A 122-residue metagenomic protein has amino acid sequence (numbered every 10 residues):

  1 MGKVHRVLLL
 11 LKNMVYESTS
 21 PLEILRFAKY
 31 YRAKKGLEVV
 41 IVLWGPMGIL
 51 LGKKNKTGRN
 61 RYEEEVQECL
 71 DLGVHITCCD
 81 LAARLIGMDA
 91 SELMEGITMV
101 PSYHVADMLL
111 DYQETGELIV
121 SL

Functional and structural regions predicted by a protein language model:
H5-L22, L50-T57: Short, glycine-rich nucleotide/cofactor-binding loops
S20-G36: Histidine-anchored nucleotide/phosphate-binding helix
E38-G45, V74-D80: Short internal beta-strands
G48-L51, L85-I86: Short, active-site-adjacent cap segments at secondary-structure transitions
T57-L85: A glycine-rich helix N-cap at a beta->alpha junction
E65-C69, E95-T98, S102-Q113: A short aromatic-anchored loop/beta-hairpin motif
E117: C-terminal binding/interaction regions
V120-L122: Aromatic- and Gly/Pro-rich donor/ligand-binding loops that form nucleotide- or phosphate-bearing donor binding pockets
